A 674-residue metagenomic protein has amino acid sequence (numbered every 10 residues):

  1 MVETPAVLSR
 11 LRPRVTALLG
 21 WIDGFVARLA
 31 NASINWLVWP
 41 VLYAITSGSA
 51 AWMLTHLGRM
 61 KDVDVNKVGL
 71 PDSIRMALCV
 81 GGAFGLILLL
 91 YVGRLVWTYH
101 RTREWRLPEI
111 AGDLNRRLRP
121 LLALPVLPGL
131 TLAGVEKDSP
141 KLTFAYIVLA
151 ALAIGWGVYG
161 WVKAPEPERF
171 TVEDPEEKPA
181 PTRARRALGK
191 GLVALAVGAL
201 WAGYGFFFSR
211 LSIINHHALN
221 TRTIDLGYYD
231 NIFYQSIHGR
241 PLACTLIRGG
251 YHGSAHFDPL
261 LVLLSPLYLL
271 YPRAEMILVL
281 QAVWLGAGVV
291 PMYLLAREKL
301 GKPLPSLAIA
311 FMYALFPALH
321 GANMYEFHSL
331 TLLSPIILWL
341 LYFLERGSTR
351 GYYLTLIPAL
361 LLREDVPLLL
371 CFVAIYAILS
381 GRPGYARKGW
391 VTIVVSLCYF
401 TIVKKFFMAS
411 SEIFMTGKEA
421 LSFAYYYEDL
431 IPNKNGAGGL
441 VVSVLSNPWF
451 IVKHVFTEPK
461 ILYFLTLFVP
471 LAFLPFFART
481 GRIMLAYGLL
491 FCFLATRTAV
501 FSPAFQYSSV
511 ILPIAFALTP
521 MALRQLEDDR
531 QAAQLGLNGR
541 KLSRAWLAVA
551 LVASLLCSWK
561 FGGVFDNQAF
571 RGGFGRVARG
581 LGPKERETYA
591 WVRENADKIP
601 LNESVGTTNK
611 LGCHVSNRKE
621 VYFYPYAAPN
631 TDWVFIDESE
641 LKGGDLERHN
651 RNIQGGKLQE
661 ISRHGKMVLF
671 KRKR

Functional and structural regions predicted by a protein language model:
M1-R10, R14-T46, L78-L88, E109-L127 (+2 more regions): Start-transfer (signal-anchor) and selected internal transmembrane alpha helices of multi-pass inner/ER membrane
L89-Y99, E275-L300, W339: Transmembrane-helix motifs of polytopic, lipid-linked glycan transferases
A111, L300, L332, I337-Y352 (+1 more regions): Membrane-interface transmembrane helices that cradle and orient dolichyl/undecaprenyl
R119-V126, L195-A202, L304, I393-L397 (+1 more regions): Signature aromatic-anchored transmembrane alpha helix within multi-pass, membrane-resident enzymes that catalyze glycan
F207, L211, A386-F477, G481-L485 (+2 more regions): Membrane-lumen/periplasm interface segments of specific transmembrane helices in polyprenyl phosphate-linked
R210-I213, Y228-H252, P259-L260: Extracytosolic helix-loop segments that constitute the early lumenal/periplasmic catalytic or substrate-binding loops
G286-L315, S334-P335, R350-L354: Transmembrane-helix signature of polytopic, membrane-embedded enzymes that assemble or transfer cell-envelope glycans
G321-L330: Short acidic/glycine- and proline-prone juxtamembrane loop motifs at membrane-interface regions of multi-pass membrane
